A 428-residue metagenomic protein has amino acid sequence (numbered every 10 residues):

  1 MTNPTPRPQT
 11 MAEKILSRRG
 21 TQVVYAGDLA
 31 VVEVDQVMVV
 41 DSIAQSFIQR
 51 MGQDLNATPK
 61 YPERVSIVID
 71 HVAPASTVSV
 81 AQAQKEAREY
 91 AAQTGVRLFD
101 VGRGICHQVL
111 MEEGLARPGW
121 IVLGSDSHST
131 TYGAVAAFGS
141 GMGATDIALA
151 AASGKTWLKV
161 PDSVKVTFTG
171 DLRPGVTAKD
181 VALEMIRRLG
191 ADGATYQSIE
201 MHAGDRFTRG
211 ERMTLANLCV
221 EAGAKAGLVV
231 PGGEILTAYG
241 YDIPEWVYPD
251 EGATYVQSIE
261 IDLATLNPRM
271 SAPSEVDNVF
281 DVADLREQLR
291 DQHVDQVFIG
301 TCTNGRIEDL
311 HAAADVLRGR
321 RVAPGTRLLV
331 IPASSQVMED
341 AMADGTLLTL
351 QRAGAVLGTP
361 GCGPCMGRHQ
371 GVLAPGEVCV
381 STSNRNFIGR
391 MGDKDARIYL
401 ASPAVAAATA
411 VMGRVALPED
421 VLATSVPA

Functional and structural regions predicted by a protein language model:
M1-A428: Fe-S-dependent hydro-lyases/dehydratases of central metabolism
